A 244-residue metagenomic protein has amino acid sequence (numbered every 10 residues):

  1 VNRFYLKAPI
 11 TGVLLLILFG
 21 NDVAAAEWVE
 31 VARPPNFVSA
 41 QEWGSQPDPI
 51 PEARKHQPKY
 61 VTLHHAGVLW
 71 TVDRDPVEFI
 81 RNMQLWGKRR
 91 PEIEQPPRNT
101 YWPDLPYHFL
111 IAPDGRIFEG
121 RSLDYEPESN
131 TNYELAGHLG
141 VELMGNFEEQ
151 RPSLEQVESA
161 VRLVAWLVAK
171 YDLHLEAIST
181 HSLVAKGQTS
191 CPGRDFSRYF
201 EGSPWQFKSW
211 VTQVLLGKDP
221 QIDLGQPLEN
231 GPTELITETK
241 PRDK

Functional and structural regions predicted by a protein language model:
V1-I10: Bacterial N-terminal signal peptides that target proteins for export
P9-L18: Bacterial N-terminal signal peptides
G20-A24: Membrane-interface motif at the C-terminal end of an N-terminal transmembrane signal
A25-T62, A66, W70, P113-L123 (+3 more regions): Basic/polar, cationic surfaces and motifs that engage anionic cell-wall and phosphate/carboxylate ligands
A53-S122: Secreted/periplasmic proteins that engage bacterial cell-wall peptidoglycan
T100-W102, N130-Y133: Short, conserved, surface-exposed binding loops centered on an aromatic residue
